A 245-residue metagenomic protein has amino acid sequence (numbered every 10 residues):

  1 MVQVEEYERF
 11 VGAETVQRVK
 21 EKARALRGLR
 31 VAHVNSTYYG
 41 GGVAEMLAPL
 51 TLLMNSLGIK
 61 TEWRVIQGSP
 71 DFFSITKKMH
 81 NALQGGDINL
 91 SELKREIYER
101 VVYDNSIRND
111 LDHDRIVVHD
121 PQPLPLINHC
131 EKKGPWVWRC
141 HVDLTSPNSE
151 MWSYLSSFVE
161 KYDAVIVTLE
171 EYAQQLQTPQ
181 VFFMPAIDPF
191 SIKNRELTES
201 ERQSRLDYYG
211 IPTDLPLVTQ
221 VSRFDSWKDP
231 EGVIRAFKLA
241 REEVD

Functional and structural regions predicted by a protein language model:
M1-D245: Catalytic cores of nucleotide-sugar-dependent glycosyltransferases that transfer UDP/GDP/TDP-activated
